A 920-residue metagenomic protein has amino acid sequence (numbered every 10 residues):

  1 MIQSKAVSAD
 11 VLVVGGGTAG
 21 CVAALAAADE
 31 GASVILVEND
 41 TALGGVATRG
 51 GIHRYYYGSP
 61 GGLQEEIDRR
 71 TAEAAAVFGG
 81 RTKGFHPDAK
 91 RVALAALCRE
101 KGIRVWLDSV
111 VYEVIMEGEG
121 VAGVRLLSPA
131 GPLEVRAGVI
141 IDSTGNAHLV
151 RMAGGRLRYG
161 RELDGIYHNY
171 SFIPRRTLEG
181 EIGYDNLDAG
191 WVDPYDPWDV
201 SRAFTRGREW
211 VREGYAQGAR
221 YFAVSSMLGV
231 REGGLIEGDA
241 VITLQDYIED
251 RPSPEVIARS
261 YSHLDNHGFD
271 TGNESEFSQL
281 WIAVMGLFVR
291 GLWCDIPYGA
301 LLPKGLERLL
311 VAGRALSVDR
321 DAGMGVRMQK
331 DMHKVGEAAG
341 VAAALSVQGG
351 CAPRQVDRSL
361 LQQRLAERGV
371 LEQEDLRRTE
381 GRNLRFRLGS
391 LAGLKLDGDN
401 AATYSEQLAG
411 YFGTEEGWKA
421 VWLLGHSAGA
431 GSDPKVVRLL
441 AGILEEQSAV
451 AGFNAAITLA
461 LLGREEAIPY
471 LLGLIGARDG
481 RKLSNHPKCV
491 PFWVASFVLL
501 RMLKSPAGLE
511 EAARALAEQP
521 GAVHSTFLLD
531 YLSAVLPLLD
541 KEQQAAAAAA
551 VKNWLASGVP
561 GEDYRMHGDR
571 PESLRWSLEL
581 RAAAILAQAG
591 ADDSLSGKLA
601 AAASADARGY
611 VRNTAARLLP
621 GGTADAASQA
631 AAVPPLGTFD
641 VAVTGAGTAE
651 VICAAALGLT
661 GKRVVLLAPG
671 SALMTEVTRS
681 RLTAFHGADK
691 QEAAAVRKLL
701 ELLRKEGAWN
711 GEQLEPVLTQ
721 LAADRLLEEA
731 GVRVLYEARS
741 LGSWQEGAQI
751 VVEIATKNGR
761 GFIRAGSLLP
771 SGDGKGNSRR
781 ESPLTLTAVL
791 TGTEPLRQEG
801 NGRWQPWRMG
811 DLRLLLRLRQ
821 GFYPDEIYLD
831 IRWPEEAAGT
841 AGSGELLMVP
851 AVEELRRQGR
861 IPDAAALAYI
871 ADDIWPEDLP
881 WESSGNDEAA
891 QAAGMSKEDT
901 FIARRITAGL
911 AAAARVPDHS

Functional and structural regions predicted by a protein language model:
K5-G17, P635-A649: Beta1/beta-strand and adjacent pyrophosphate-binding region of the FAD-binding site in flavoprotein oxidoreductases
A26, A32-S33, V37-E113, E117 (+6 more regions): Conserved N-terminal/central alpha/beta ligand/cofactor-binding core
V46, I67, L127-S128, P132-V139 (+15 more regions): Flavin (FAD/FMN)-binding glycine-rich loop and adjacent Rossmann-like elements that form
I115-E134, G742-F762: Conserved beta-strand-loop-beta-strand element in the redox core of flavoprotein oxidoreductases
G398-Y411, A430-E445, R464-S484, S505-A517 (+3 more regions): Amphipathic alpha-helical scaffolding segments comprising HEAT/armadillo-like alpha-solenoid repeats
G413, Q447-S448, D479, C489 (+3 more regions): Short inter-helical turns and helix N-cap capping residues of alpha-solenoid HEAT/ARM repeat scaffolds
G417, V421, G452, C489 (+5 more regions): Residue-level detector of extended alpha-helical repeat arrays and alpha-solenoid scaffolds
G425, A460, F497, R501 (+4 more regions): Structural signature of alpha-helical solenoid repeat scaffolds
